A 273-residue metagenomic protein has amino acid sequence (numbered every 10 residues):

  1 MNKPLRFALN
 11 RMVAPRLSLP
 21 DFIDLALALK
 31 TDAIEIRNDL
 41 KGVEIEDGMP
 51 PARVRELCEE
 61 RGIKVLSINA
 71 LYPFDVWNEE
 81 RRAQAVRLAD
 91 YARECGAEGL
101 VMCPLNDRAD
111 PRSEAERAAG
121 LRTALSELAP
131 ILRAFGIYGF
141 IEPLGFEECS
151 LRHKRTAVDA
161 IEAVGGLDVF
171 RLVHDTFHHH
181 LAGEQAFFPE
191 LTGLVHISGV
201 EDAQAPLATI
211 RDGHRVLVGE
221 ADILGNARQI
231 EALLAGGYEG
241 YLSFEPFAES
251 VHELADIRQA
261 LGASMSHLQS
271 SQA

Functional and structural regions predicted by a protein language model:
M1-A8, R16-K30, R55, E59-G62 (+3 more regions): Histidine-acidic metal/acid-base catalytic patches
K3, P20-D24, L57-E60, V76-L172: Active-site acidic/histidine proton-transfer and metal-coordination neighborhood in alpha/beta enzyme cores
V13-P15, N38-L40, L71-F74, P104-R108 (+4 more regions): Active-site-proximal loop/turn and secondary-structure-junction residues that shape catalytic pockets, frequently
L29-L40, I63-A70, C103-L105: Short, conserved active-site loops that position catalytic residues or coordinate cofactors/metal ions across diverse
E35-E59, L105-S113: Glycine-rich, proline-tolerant flexible connector loops at the mouths of alpha/beta enzymes
L40, L71-E79, V216-E220: The substrate-binding groove and active-site-proximal loops of carbohydrate-active enzymes, especially glycoside
